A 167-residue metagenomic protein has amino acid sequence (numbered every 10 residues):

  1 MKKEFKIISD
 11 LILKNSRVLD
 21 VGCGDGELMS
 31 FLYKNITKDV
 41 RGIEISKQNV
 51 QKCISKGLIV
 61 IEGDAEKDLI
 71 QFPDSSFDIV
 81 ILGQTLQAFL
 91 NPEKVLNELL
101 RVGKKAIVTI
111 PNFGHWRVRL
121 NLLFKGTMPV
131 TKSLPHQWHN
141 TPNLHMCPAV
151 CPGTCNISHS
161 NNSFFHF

Functional and structural regions predicted by a protein language model:
M1-N15: Conserved alpha-helix/loop element of class I SAM-dependent methyltransferases that forms part of the SAM/SAH-binding
G22-G24: Class I SAM-dependent methyltransferase "Motif I" SAM/SAH-binding loop
G26-S30: Glycine-rich SAM-binding Motif I of class I
F31-D68: Class I SAM-dependent methyltransferase SAM/SAH-binding core
D68-D74: Short conserved loop adjoining the S-adenosyl-L-methionine
I79-L90: A short SAM/SAH-binding and catalytic strip from SAM-dependent methyltransferases
E93-R101, K105-F167: S-adenosyl-L-methionine-dependent methyltransferase catalytic module, highlighting the catalytic core
